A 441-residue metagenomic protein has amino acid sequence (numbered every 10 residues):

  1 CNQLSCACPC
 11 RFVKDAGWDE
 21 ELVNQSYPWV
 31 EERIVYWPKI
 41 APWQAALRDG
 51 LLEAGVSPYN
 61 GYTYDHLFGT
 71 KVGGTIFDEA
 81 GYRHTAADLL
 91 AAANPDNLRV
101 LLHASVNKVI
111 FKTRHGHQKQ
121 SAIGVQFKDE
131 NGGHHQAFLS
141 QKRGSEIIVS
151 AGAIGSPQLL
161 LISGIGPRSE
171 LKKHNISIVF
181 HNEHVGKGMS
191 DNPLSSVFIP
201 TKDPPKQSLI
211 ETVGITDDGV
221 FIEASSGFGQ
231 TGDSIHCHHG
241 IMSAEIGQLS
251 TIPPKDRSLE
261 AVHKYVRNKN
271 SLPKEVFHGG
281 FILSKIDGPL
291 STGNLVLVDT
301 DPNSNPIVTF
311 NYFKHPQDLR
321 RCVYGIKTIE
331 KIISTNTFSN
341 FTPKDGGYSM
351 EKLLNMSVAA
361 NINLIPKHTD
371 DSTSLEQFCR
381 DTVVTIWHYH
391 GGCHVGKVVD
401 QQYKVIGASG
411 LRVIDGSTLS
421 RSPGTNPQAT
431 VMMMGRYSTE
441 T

Functional and structural regions predicted by a protein language model:
P9-A122, F198, Y348-P366: Conserved redox-cofactor binding core of oxidoreductases
N97, P157-G288, D299, P316-P343 (+3 more regions): Mid-to-C-terminal "cap/lid" subdomains and adjacent gly/pro-rich loops that border and regulate access to redox
V106, V125, L139-S163, I329: Short hydrophobic core segments
K108-I147: Conserved beta-strand-loop-beta-strand element in the redox core of flavoprotein oxidoreductases
S284-V296, C393-R412: FAD-binding beta-loop-beta segment adjacent to the flavin cofactor pocket
G407-P423: Short FAD-binding loop at a beta-strand-to-alpha-helix junction that anchors the flavin cofactor in diverse
R421-T439: A conserved FAD-binding loop/helix module that cradles the flavin
